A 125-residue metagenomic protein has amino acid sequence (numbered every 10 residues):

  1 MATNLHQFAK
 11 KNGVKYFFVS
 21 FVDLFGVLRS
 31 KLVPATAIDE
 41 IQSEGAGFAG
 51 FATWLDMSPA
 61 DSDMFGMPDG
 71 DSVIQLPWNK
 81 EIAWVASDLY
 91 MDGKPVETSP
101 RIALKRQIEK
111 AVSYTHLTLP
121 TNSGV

Functional and structural regions predicted by a protein language model:
M1-L117: ATP/Mg2+-dependent ligation/transfer catalytic cores
H116, T121-V125: Single conserved hydrophobic/aromatic residue that forms the stacking wall/gate of nucleotide- or nucleobase-binding
